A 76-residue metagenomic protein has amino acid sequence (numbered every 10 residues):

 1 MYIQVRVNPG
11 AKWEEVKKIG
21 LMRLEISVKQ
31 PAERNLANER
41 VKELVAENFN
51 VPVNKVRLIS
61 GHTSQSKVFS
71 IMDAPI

Functional and structural regions predicted by a protein language model:
M1-S27: N-terminal first-folded block
Y2, G10-K12, N35-A37, K42-L44 (+1 more regions): Residue-level detector of functional hotspots within protein domains
N8, K29, I59-G61: Short loop/turn motifs enriched for small/polar and acidic residues
E15, L36, V68: Short acidic, gly/pro-rich beta-turn/loop elements at beta-sheet edges and active-site/ligand-binding grooves
G20-F49: Compact, glycine-rich, soluble single-domain proteins
K42-I76: C-terminal structural segments of small proteins and small subunits
